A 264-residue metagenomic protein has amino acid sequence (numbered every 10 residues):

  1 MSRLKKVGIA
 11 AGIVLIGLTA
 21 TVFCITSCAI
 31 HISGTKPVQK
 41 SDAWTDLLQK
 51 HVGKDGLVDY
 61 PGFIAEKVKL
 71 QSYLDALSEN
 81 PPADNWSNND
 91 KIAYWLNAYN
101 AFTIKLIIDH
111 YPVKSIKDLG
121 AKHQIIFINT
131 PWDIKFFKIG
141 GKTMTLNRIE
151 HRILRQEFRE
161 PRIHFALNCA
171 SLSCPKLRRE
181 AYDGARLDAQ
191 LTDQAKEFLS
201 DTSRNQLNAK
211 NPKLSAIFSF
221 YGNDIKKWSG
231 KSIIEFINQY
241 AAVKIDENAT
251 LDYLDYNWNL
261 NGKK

Functional and structural regions predicted by a protein language model:
S2-L15: N-terminal Sec-pathway targeting helices
G12, T21-C24, K69: Alpha-helix termini
G17-T19: Gram-negative bacterial Sec-dependent N-terminal signal peptides
T21-S33: Membrane-interface motif at the C-terminal end of an N-terminal transmembrane signal
I30-K264: Interaction/scaffold regions that mediate signaling and macromolecular assembly across diverse proteins
